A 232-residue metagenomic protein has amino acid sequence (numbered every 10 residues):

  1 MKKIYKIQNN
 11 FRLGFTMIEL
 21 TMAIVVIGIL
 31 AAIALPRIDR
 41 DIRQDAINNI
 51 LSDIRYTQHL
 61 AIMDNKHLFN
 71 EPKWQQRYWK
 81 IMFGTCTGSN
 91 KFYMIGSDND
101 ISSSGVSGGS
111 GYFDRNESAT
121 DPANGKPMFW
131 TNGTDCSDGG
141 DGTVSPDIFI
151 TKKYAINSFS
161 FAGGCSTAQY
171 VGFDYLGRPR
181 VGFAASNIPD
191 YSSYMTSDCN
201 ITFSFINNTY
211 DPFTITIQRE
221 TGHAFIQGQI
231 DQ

Functional and structural regions predicted by a protein language model:
K2, Q8-I38, R43: N-terminal single-pass transmembrane signal-anchor helix
F11, D174, R219: Short, acidic, Ser/Thr-enriched surface-loop or helix-capping motifs
M17, I38-I47, P212, R219 (+1 more regions): Polybasic/polar functional segments that serve as interface/processing modules
I42-K73: Membrane-proximal N-terminal amphipathic helix
A61-D98, G105: Short, glycine/small-hydrophobic-rich surface segments
Y78-T85, I156, F213-Q218: Broad, structure-driven detector of short, well-ordered beta-strand segments within folded domains
D100-T216, Q227, D231-Q232: Intrinsically disordered, low-complexity regions enriched in Pro/Ser/Thr/Gly and acidic residues
